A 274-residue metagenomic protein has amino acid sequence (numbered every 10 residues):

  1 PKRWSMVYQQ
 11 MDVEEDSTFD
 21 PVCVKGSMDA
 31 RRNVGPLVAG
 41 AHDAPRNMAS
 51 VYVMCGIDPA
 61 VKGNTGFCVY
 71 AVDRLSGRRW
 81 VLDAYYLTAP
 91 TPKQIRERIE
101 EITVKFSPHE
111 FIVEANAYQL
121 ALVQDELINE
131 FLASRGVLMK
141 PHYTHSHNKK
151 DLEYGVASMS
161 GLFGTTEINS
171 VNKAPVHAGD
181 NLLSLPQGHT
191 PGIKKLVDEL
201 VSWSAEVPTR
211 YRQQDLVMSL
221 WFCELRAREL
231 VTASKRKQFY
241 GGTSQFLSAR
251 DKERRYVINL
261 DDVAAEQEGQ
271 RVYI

Functional and structural regions predicted by a protein language model:
P1-I57: ATPase catalytic-site recognition across NTP-hydrolyzing enzymes
K2-D12, T18-K25, E114, K173-H177 (+3 more regions): Short coil/turn segments at secondary-structure boundaries
R3-V7, D198-Y240: P-loop NTPase motor core of the ASCE superfamily
Q10, K105, G161-N169, F222-T232: Short, well-ordered loop/turn and helix-capping segments at boundaries between secondary-structure elements and domains
D12, P59-V61, A117: Short, flexible loop/turn elements at secondary-structure junctions
S17-S27, C223-I274: Acidic two-metal-ion nuclease catalytic site recognized across multiple nuclease folds, prominently DnaQ/RNase D-T
C55-T65: Short acidic, Gly/Ser-rich segments with clustered Asp/Glu that frequently serve as metal-coordination loops in enzyme
V69-W203, A264-I274: Mg2+-dependent endonuclease catalytic cores in nucleic-acid-processing enzymes, primarily RNase H-like
